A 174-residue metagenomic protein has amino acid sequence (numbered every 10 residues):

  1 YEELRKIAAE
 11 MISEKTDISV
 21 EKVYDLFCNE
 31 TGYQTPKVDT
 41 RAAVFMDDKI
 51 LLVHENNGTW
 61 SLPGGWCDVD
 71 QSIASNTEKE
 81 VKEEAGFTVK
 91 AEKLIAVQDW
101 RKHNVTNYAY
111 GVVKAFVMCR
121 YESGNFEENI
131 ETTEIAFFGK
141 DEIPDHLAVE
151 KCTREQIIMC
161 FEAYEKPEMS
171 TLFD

Functional and structural regions predicted by a protein language model:
E2-R41: Acidic, metal-coordinating catalytic segment for phosphate/diphosphate chemistry, firing primarily on the Nudix
N29-E78: Glycine-rich active-site/cofactor-binding loop and its immediate structural neighborhood
F45, E92-I95: Conserved positions in beta-strands of structured domains
N56, L94-V97: Residue-level "edge-of-site" marker
C67-A91, D99-Q156, L172-D174: Unchanged
E162-D174: Acidic/histidine-enriched, glycine/proline-rich intrinsically disordered or flexible terminal extensions
